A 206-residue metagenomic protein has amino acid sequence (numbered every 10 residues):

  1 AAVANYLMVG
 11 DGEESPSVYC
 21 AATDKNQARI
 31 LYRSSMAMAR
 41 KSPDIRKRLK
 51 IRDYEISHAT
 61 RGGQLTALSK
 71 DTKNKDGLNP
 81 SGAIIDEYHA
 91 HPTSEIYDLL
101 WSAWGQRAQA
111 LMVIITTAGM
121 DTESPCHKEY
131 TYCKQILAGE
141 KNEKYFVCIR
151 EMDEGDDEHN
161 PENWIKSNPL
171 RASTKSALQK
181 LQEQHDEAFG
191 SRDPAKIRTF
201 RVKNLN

Functional and structural regions predicted by a protein language model:
A1-E13: Walker A/P-loop NTP-binding motif
E13-S15, T60-G63, G77-N79, Q106-Q109 (+1 more regions): Short, well-ordered loop/turn elements at secondary-structure boundaries
E14-A37: Conserved Walker A/P-loop ATP-binding site and its immediately adjacent core in helicase/helicase-like ATPase domains
A21, G82-I84, V113: Structural motif
R29-S81: Inter-Walker segment of RecA-like/P-loop motor cores
T72, A90-H91: Residues immediately C-terminal
D86-Y88: Walker B catalytic acidic pair
S94-N206: Non-catalytic, compositionally simple segments
